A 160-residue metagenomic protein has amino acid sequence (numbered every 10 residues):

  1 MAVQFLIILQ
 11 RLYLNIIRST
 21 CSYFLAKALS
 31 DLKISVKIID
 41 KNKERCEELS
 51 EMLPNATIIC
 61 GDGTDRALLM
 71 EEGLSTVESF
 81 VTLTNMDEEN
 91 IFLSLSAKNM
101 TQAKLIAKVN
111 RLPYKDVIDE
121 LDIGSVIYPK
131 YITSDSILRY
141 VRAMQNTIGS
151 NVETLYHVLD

Functional and structural regions predicted by a protein language model:
M1-D160: Cytosolic regulatory regions of ion transport systems
